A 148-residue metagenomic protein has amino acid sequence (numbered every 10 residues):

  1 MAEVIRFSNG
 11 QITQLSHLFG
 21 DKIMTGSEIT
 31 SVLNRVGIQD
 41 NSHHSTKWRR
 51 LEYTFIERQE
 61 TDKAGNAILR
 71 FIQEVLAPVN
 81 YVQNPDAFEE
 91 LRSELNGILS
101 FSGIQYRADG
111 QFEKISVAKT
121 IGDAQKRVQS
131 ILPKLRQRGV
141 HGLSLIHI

Functional and structural regions predicted by a protein language model:
M1-K114: Charged interaction/catalytic cores of defense and host-pathogen modules
R92-S144: Helix-loop junctions and short alpha-helical segments
I146-I148: Conserved small/polar residues in nucleotide/adenosyl-binding loops
